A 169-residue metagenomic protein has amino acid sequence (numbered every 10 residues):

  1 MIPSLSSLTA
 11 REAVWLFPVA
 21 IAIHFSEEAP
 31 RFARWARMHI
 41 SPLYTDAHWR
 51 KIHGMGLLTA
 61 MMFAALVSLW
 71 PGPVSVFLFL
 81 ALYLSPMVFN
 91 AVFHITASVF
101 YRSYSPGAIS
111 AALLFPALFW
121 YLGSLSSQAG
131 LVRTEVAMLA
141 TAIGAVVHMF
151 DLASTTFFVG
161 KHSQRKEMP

Functional and structural regions predicted by a protein language model:
S7-E27: N-terminal signal-anchor transmembrane alpha helix
A22-A29, M87-S98, A145-G160: Transmembrane alpha-helical segments that form the membrane-embedded catalytic/substrate-channel core of multi-pass
S26-A47, T156-P169: Cytosolic, membrane-interface loops and tails of multi-pass inner-membrane proteins
I52-W70, F89-N90, L114-F119: Core segments of transmembrane alpha-helices that mediate helix-helix packing or line hydrophobic substrate/ligand
M61-F89, E135-V136: Transmembrane helix-loop-helix
W70-V74, I95-S105, Q128-L131: Membrane-interface helix caps and helix-loop-helix hairpins in membrane proteins
L82-H94, P106-S126: Hydrophobic alpha-helical membrane segments
W120-P169: Terminal transmembrane helical module of multi-pass membrane proteins
